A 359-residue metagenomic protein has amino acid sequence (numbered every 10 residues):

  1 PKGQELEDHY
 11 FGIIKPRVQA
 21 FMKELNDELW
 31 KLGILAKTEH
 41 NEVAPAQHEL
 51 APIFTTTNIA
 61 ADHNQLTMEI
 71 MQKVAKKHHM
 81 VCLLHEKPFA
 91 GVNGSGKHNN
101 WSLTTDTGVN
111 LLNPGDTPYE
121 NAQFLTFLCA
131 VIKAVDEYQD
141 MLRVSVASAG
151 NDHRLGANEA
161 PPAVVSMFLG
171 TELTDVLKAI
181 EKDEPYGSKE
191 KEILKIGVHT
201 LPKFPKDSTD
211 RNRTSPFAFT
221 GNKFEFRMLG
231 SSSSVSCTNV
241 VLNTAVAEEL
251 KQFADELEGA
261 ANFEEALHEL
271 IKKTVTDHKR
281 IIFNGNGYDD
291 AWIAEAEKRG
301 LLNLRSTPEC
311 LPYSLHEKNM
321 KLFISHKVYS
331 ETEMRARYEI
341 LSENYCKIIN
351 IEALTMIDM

Functional and structural regions predicted by a protein language model:
P1-H78, C82-L84, N93-G96, S102-Y338: Glycine-rich, acidic/polar active-site loops that bind/position phosphate-bearing ligands
H48, A336-E352: Short, charged/polar, low-complexity loop and linker segments that flank or interrupt alpha-helical bundles
P88-A90: Active-site-proximal loop/turn and secondary-structure-junction residues that shape catalytic pockets, frequently
